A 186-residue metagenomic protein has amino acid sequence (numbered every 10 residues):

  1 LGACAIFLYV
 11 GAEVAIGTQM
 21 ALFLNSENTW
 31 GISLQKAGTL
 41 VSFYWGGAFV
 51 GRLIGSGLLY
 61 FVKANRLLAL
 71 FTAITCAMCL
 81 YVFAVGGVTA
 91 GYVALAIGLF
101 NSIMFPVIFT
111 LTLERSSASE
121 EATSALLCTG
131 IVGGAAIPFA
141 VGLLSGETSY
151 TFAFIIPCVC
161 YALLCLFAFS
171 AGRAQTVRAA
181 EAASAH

Functional and structural regions predicted by a protein language model:
L1-S42: Extracytoplasmic gate region of multi-pass secondary transporters
L24-N25, L58-L59, L113, V141-S149 (+1 more regions): Interfacial helix-cap and linker-helix signal at transmembrane-aqueous boundaries of multi-pass secondary transporters
Y44-G46, V50, I131-G133: Short hydrophobic/small-residue motifs within alpha-helical transmembrane segments of multi-pass transporter-like
V50-A64, S145: Helix-to-loop junctions at the C-terminal end of transmembrane segments in multipass secondary transporters
R66-Y81: Structural signature of the two symmetry-related core transmembrane helices
S102-S117: Intracellular juxtamembrane helix-capping segments at the cytosolic ends of symmetry-related transmembrane helices
S116-T148: A late C-terminal transmembrane helix in Major Facilitator Superfamily
C158-H186: Multi-pass alpha-helical transporter architecture, strongest for 12-TM Major Facilitator/SLC carriers used
